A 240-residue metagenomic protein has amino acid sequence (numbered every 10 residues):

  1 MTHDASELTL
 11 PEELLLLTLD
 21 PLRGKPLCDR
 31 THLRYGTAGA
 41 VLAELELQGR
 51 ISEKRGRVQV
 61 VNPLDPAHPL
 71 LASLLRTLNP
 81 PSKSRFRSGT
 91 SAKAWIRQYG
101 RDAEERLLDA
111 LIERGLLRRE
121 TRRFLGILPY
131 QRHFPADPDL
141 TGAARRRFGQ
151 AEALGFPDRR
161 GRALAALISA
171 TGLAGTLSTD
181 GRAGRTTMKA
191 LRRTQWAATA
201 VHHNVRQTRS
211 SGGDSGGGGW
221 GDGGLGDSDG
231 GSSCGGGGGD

Functional and structural regions predicted by a protein language model:
M1-L10, L125-P138: An acidic intrinsically disordered interaction segment
M1-Y99, G231, G239: Short, amphipathic alpha-helical interface elements at domain boundaries that mediate macromolecular binding
L42-L45, L111, A163-S169: Short, structured motif recognition centered on aromatic/hydrophobic residues
G49, G115, G172-G175: Short glycine-centered helix-capping/turn motifs at secondary-structure transition points
G56-V58, T121-L125: Short, Lys/Arg-rich nucleic-acid/phosphate-binding segment
D65-R106, E113, L128-A165, A174: Short, amphipathic alpha-helical interaction segments positioned at domain boundaries
I112-T121: Hydrophobic, aromatic-enriched interface-forming segments
G149-D240: Short hydrophobic helical membrane-anchoring segments positioned at the boundary with long low-complexity
